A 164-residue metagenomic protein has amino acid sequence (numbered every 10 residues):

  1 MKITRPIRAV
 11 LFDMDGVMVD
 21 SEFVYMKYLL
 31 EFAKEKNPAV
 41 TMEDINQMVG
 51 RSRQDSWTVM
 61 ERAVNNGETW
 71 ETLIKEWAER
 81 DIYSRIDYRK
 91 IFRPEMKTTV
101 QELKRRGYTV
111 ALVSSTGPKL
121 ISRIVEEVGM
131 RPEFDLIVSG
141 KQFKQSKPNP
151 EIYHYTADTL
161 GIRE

Functional and structural regions predicted by a protein language model:
K2-Q47: Active-site neighborhood of HAD-like aspartate-dependent phosphohydrolases
P6, S84-L112, P118, S122 (+1 more regions): Short, acidic loop-to-helix structural element flanking the phosphoryl-transfer center in phosphate-processing enzymes
D20, D44, M48-R51, E68 (+5 more regions): Residues at secondary-structure transition points
Y28-K36, E76, R80-R85: Generic non-transmembrane alpha-helical segments
P38-V40, N66, M130, I162: Helix N-cap/coil-helix junction residues
G50-S84, P94-K97, Q101-E102: A metal-dependent, Asp-based hydrolase signature
I91, G117-E164: Substrate-recognition "cap/lid" segment bordering the active-site pocket of phosphatases
